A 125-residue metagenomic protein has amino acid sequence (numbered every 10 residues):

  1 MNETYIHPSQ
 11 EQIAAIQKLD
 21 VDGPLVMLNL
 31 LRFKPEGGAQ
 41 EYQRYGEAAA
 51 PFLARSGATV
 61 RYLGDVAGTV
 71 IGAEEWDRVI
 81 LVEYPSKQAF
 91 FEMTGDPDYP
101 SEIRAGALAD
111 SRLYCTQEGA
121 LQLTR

Functional and structural regions predicted by a protein language model:
M1-V79, P85-E92, Q117-R125: Short S/T/G/P-rich N-terminal loop/turn motif that feeds into the first structured element of a domain
T59, S101-Q117: Conserved short beta-strand edge segments in small beta-sheet-based binding/regulatory domains
E92-Y99: Short amphipathic alpha-helices in soluble, non-transmembrane regions that often serve as interface/regulatory elements
